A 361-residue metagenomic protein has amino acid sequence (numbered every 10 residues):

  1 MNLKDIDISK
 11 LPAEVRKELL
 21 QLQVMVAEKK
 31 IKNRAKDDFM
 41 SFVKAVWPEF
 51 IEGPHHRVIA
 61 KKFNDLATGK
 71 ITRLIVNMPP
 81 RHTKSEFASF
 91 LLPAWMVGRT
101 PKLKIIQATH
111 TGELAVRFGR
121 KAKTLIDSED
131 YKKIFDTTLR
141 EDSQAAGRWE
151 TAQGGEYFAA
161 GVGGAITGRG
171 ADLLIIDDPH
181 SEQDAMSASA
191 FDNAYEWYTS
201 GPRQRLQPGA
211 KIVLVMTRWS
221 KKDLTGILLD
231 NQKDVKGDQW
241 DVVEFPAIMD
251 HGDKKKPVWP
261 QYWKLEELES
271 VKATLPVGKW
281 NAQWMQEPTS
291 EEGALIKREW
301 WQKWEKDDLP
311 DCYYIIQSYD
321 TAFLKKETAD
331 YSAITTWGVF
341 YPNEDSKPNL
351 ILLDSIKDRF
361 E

Functional and structural regions predicted by a protein language model:
M1-T72: N-terminal accessory segments
V76-I134: Conserved P-loop
A108-I166: Conserved nucleotide-state-sensing and coupling region of NTP-binding domains
G147-S200: Conserved RecA-like ASCE ATPase "motif II neighborhood" in helicase/translocase motors
S189-D253: ASCE P-loop NTPase helicase motor core
G252-T321: ATPase catalytic-site recognition across NTP-hydrolyzing enzymes
Y319-S332: An active-site-proximal beta-strand-loop segment
T335-E361: Nucleic-acid-processing active sites and adjacent nucleic-acid-binding tracks, predominantly divalent metal-dependent
